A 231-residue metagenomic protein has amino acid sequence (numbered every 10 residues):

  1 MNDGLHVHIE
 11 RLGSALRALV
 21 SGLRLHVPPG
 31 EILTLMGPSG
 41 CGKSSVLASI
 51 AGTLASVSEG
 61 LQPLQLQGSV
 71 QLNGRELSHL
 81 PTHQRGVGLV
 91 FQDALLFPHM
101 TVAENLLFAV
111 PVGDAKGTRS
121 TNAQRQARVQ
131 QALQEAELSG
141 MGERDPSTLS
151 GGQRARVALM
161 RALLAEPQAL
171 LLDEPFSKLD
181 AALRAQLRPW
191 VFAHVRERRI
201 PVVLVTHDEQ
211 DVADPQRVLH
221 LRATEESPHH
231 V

Functional and structural regions predicted by a protein language model:
Q65-L66, L72-Q92, T121-A123: ABC ATPase NBD coupling module
S120-M141, F192-A193: Conserved ABC ATPase "signature" region
D145-L149, Q153: Conserved ABC ATPase signature
L159: Hydrophobic anchor residue at the start of the ABC signature
L164-Q168: A short, proline-enriched helix->beta-strand linker immediately N-terminal to the Walker B motif in ABC-type P-loop
L170-E174: Catalytic Walker B motif of ABC-type/P-loop ATPase nucleotide-binding domains
R199-T206: Conserved H-loop
